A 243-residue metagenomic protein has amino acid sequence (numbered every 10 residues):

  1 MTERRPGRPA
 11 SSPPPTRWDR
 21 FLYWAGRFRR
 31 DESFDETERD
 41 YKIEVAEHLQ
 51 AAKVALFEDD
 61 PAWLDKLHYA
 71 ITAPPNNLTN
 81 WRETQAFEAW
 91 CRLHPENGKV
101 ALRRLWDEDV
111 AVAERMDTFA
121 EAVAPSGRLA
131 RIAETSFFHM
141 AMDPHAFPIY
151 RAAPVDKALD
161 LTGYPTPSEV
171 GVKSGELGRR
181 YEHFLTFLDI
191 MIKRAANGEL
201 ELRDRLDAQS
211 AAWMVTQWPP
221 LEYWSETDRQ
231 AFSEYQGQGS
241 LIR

Functional and structural regions predicted by a protein language model:
M1-R128, D143-R243: An N-terminal alpha-helical hairpin/helix-loop-helix interaction module that forms a charged, gly/pro-flexible surface
E134-M140: Short hydrophobic alpha-helical segments that form membrane-spanning helices or hydrophobic packing faces of helical
